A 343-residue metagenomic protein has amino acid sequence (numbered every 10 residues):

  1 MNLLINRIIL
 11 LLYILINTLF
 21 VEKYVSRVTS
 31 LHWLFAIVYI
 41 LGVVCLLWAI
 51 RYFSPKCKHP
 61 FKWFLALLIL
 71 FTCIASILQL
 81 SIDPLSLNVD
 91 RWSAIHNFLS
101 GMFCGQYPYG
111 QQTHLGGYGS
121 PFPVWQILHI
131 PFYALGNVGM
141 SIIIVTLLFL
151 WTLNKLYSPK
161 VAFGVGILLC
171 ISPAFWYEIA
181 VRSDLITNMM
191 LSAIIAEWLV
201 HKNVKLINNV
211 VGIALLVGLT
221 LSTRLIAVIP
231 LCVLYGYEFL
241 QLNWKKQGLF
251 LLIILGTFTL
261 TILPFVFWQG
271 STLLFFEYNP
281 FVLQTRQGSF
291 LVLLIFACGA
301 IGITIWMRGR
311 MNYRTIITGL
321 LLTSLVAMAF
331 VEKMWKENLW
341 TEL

Functional and structural regions predicted by a protein language model:
M1-I77, G309-T318: Start-transfer (signal-anchor) and selected internal transmembrane alpha helices of multi-pass inner/ER membrane
T18-E22, K246-M334: Membrane-lumen/periplasm interface segments of specific transmembrane helices in polyprenyl phosphate-linked
W48, V138-V161, P173-A174: Transmembrane-helix motifs of polytopic, lipid-linked glycan transferases
A66-V138: Intramembrane catalytic core of multi-pass membrane enzymes that act on lipidic substrates
Q126-L128, G166-M190: Aromatic- and kink-enriched transmembrane "portal" helix at the membrane-lumen/periplasm boundary that abuts
I130, P173-W176, N209-G236, L260: Membrane-interface alpha helices of multi-pass inner-membrane proteins
T187-N203: Specific aromatic-rich, kink-prone transmembrane helix
P230-L255: Perimembrane helix-loop-helix junctions
